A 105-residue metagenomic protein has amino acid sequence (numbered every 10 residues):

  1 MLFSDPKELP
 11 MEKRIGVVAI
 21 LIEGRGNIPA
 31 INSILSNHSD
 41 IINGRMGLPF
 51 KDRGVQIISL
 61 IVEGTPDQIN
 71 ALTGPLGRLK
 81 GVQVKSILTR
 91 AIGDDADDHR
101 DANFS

Functional and structural regions predicted by a protein language model:
L2-S105: Long, contiguous binding/interaction regions
